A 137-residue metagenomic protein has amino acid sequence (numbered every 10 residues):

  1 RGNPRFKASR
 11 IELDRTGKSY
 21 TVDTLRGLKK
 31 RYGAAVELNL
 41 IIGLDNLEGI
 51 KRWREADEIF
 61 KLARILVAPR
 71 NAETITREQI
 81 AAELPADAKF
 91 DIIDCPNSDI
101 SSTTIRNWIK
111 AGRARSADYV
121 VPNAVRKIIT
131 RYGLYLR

Functional and structural regions predicted by a protein language model:
R1-R137: Nucleotidyltransferase catalytic core that binds NTPs
